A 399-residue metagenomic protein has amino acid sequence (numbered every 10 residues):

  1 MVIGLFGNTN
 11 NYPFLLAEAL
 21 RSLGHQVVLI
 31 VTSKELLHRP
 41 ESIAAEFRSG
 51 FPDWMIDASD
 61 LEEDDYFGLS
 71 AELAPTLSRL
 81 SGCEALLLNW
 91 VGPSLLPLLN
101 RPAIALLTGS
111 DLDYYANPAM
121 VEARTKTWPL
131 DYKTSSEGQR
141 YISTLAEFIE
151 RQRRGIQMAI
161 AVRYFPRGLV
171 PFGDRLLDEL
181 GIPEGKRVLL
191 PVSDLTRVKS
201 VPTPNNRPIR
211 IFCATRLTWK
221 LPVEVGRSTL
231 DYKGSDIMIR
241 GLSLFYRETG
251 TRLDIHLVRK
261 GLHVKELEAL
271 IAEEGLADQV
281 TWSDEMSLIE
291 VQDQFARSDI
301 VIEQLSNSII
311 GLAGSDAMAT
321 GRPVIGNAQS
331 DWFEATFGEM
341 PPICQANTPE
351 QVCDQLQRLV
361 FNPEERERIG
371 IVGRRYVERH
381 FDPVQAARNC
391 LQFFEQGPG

Functional and structural regions predicted by a protein language model:
I43-E46, F51-A58, L107-F148, N206-R207 (+2 more regions): Acceptor-binding helix/loop patch of EC 2.4 sugar-transfer enzymes, predominantly nucleotide-sugar-dependent
Q139-K186, S193-R197: A short, active-site helix/loop in glycosyltransferases that binds the activated sugar's phosphate group
P202-K233, I237-L242, H256: Conserved donor-binding/catalytic core segment of Leloir-type glycosyltransferases
K265-E285: Nucleotide-activated donor-binding/catalytic signature segment of Leloir-type glycosyltransferases, i.e., the conserved
A296-I309, R322: Acidic donor-binding loop of glycosyltransferase active sites
P323-A328: Short hydrophobic beta-strand element within catalytic cores of glycosyltransferases and related nucleotide-activated
E334-Q357: Change "using UDP/GDP/dTDP sugars" to "using nucleotide sugars
F361-E395: A charged, aromatic-enriched C-terminal amphipathic alpha-helix characteristic of glycosyltransferases across folds
